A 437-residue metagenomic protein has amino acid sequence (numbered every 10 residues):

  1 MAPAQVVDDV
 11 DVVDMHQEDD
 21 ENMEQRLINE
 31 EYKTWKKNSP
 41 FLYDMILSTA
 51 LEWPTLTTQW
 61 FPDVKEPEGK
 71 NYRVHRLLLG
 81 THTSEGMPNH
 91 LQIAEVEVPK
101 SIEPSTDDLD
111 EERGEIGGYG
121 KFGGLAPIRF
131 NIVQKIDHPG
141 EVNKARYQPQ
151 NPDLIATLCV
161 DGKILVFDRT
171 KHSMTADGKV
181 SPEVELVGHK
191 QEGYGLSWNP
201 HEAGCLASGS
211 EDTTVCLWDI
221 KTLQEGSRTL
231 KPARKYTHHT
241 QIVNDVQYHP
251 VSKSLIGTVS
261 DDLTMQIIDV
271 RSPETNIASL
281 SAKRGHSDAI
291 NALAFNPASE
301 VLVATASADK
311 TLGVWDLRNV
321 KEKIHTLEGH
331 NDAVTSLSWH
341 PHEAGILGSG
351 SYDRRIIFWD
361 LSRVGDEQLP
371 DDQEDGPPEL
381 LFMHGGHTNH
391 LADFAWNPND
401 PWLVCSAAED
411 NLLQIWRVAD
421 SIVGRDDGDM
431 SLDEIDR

Functional and structural regions predicted by a protein language model:
A2-E141, N331-V334, E343-G345, Y352-R437: Terminal intrinsically disordered, low-complexity extensions flanking WD-repeat/beta-propeller proteins
P62-R73, P149-N151, P200-E202, P250-S252 (+3 more regions): Residue-level detector of Asp-centered blade-edge/turn motifs that repeat once per structural unit in beta-propeller
L77, I155, L206, I256 (+3 more regions): Hydrophobic beta-strand positions that form the internal "hydrophobic ladder" of WD40/Gbeta-like beta-propeller blades
E97-S101, S105, K121-P127, D161-E183 (+8 more regions): Per-blade loop-tip surfaces of WD-repeat and WD-like beta-propellers in eukaryotic adaptors/scaffolds
I128-N131, N143-K144, P149-D153, V180-P182: Short acidic, glycine/Ser/Thr-rich loop/turn "cap" segments at secondary-structure junctions
K144-K171: Hydrophobic alpha-helical hairpins/lids featuring a short glycine-rich hinge
